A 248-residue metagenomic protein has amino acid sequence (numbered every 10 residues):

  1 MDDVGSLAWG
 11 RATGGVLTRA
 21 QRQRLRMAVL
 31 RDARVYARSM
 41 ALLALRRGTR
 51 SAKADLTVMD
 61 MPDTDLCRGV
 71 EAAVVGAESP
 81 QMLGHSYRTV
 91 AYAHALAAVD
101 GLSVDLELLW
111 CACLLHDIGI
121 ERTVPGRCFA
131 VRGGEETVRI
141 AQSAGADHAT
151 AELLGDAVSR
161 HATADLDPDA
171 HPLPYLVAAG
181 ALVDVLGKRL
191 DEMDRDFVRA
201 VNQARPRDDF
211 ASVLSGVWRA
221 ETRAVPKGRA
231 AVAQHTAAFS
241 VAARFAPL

Functional and structural regions predicted by a protein language model:
M1-L56, G76-Y87, A91-L102, A146 (+1 more regions): Divalent metal-dependent phosphate-bond-processing catalytic cores, especially two-metal-ion Mg2+/Mn2+ enzymes that act
L56, E71-G76, G119-I120: A short, mixed-charge helix-start or loop-turn motif at secondary-structure junctions
L56-E71, S86: Conserved N-terminal diphosphate/IPP-binding helix and adjacent helical/loop segment of trans-prenyltransferase domains
D60-D65, V104-A112: Short coil-to-beta-strand
S79-Y87, R122-E135, D147-H148: Active-site metal-coordination segments of metallo-dependent hydrolases
V90-A93, G133, T137, A141: Buried hydrophobic packing segments
L106-V124, F129, G133, T137 (+1 more regions): His-Asp-centered metal-binding catalytic motifs of divalent-metal-dependent phosphohydrolases/nucleases
A146, E152-G155: Short helix/loop segments within enzyme catalytic domains that coordinate or immediately flank catalytic cofactors
